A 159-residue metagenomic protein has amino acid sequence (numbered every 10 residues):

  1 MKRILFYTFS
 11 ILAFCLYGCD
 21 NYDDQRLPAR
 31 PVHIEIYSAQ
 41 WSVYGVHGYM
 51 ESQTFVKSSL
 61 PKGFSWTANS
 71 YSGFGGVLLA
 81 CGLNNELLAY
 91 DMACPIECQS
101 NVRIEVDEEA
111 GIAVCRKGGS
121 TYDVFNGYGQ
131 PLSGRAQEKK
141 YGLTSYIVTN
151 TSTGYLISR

Functional and structural regions predicted by a protein language model:
K2-S10: Sec-dependent signal peptide recognition, specifically the positively charged N-region followed immediately by
F14-G18: C-terminal motif of bacterial Sec signal peptides marking the signal peptidase cleavage site
Y22-E108, D123, T144-R159: N-terminal pre-ligand scaffold of iron-sulfur
C94, C115-G118: Short cysteine-rich clusters marking metal-coordination/redox-active sites
T121-R135: Short metal-binding segments enriched for Cys and/or His
